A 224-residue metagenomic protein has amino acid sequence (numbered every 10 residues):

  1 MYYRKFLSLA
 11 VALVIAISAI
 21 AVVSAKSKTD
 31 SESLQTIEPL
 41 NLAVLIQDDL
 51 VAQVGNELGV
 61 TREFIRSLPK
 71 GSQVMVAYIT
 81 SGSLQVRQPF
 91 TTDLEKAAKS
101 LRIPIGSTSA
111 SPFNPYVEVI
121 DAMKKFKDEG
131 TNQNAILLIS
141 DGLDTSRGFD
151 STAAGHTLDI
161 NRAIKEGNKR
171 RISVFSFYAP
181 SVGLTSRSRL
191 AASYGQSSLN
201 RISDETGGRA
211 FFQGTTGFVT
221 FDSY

Functional and structural regions predicted by a protein language model:
M1-A10: Bacterial N-terminal signal peptides that target proteins for export
A10-A19: Bacterial N-terminal signal peptides
V23-Y224: Scaffold/interface architecture of coatomer-like assemblies
